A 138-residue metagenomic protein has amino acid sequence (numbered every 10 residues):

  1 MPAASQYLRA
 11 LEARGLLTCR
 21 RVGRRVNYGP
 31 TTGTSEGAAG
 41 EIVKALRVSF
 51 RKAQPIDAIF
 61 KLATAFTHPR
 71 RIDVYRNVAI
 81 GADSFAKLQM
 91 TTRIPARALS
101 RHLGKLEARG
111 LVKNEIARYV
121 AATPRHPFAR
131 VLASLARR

Functional and structural regions predicted by a protein language model:
M1-E12, R93-A108: Short amphipathic alpha-helical interaction segments
E12-V22, E107-A117: A short, conserved structural fragment
A13, T32-G81, P127-R138: Amphipathic alpha-helical dimerization/coiled-coil segments that flank or bridge DNA-binding/regulatory modules
R21-N27, G33, E115-R125: Short, Lys/Arg-rich nucleic-acid/phosphate-binding segment
H68, A86, H102: Short, thiol/selenol-centered motifs that function as redox-active sites or metal-ligating centers
V74, F85-T92: A short acidic, leucine-rich amphipathic alpha-helix
E107, K113-N114, Y119, P124 (+1 more regions): C-terminal regulatory/effector modules of DNA-binding transcriptional regulators
